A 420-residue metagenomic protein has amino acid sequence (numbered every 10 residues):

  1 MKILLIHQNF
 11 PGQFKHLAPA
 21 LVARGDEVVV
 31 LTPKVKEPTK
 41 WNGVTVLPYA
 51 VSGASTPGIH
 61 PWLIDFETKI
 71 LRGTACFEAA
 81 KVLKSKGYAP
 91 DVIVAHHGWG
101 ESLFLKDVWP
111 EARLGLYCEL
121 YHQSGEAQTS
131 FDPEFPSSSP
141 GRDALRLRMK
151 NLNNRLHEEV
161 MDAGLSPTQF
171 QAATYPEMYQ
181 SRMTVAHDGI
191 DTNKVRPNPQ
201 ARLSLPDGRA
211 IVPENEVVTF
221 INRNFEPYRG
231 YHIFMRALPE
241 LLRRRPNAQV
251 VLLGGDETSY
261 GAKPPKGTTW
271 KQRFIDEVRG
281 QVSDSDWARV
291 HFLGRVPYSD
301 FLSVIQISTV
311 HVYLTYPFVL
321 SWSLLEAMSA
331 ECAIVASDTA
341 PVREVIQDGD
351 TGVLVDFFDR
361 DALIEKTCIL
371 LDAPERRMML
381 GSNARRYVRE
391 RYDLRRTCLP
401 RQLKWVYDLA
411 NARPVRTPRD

Functional and structural regions predicted by a protein language model:
G53-L63, E111-L152, N193, P197-N198 (+4 more regions): Acceptor-binding helix/loop patch of EC 2.4 sugar-transfer enzymes, predominantly nucleotide-sugar-dependent
L71, E375-N411: A charged, aromatic-enriched C-terminal amphipathic alpha-helix characteristic of glycosyltransferases across folds
Q123, P136-N215, I221: Donor nucleotide-sugar binding/catalytic pocket of nucleotide-sugar-dependent glycosyltransferases
P206-R229, M235-E240, V250-V251: Conserved donor-binding/catalytic core segment of Leloir-type glycosyltransferases
T258, A262-S299: Nucleotide-activated donor-binding/catalytic signature segment of Leloir-type glycosyltransferases, i.e., the conserved
Y316: Aromatic "clamp/platform" in nucleotide-sugar-dependent glycosyltransferases that forms part of the donor/acceptor
A333-A336, I346: Short hydrophobic beta-strand element within catalytic cores of glycosyltransferases and related nucleotide-activated
D348-G349, V353-R360, I369-P374: Conserved acidic donor-binding segment of nucleotide-sugar-dependent glycosyltransferases
